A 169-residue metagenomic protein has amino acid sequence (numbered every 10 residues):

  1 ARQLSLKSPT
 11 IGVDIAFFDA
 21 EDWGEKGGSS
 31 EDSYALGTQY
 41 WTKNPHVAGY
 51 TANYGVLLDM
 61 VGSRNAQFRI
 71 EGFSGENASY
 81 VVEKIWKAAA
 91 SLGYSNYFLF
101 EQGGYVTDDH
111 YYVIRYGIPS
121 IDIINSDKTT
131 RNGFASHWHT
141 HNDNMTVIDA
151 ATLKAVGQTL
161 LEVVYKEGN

Functional and structural regions predicted by a protein language model:
A1-Y80: Acidic/histidine-rich catalytic neighborhood of metal-dependent amide-processing enzymes
Y54, S63-N169: Active-site-adjacent substrate-binding region of metalloamidase/peptidase-like peptide-processing proteins
